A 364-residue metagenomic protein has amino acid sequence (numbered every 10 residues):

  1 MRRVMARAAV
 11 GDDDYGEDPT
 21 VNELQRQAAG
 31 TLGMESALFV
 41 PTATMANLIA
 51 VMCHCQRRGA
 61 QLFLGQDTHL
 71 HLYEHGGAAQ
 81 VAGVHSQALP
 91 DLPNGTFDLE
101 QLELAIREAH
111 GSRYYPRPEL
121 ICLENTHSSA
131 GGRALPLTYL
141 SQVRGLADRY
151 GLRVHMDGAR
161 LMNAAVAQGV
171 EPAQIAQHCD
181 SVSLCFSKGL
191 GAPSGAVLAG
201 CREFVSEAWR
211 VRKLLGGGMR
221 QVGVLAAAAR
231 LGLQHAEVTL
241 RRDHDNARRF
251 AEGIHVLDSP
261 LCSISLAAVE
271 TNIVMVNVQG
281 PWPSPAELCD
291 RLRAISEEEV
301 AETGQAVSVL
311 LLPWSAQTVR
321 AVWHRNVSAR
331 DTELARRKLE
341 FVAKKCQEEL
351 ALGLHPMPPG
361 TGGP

Functional and structural regions predicted by a protein language model:
M1-A8, D12-D290, I295, E302-S308 (+2 more regions): Conserved PLP-enzyme active-site core in the AAT-like
R330: N-terminal phosphate-binding caps/lids of nucleotide- and nucleic-acid-binding domains
